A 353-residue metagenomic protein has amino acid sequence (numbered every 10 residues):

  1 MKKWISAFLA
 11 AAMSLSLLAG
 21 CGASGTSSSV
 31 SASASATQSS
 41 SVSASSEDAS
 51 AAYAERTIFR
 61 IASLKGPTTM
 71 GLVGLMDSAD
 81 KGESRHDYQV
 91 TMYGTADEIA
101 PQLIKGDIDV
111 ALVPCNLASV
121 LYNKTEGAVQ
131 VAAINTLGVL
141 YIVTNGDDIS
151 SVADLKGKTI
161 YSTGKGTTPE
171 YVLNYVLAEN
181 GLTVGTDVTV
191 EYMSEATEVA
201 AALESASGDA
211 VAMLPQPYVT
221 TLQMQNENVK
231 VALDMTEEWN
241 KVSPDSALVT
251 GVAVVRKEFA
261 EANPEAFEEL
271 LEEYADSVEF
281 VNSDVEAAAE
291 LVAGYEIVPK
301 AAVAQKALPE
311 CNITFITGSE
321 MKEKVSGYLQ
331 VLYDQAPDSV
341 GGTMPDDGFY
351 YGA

Functional and structural regions predicted by a protein language model:
M1-A11: Positively charged n-region of N-terminal signal peptides that target proteins for export
S16-G20: C-terminal motif of bacterial Sec signal peptides marking the signal peptidase cleavage site
G22-G25: Bacterial signal peptide processing site
E47-T183, V190-Y192, A210, Q216 (+1 more regions): Short, glycine-/small- and polar/acidic-enriched structural segments that line small-molecule recognition paths
G74-M76, L140-S150, A247-A266, T317: A bilobed periplasmic-binding-protein/Venus flytrap-type ligand-binding module shared by bacterial periplasmic
N116-L117, T125, E198-L291: Pocket-lining segment of extracytoplasmic ligand-binding domains
A260-Q335: Secondary-structure end/capping motifs
S326-A353: Conserved C-terminal helix/tail region of periplasmic/extracytoplasmic solute-binding proteins
